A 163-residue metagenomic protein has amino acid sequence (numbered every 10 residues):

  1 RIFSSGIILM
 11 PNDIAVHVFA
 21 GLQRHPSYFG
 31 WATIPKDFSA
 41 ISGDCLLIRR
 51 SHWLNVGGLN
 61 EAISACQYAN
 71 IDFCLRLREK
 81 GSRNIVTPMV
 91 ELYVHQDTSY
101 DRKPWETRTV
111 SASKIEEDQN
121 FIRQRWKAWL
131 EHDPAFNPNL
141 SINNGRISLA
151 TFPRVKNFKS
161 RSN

Functional and structural regions predicted by a protein language model:
R1: A short, conserved acidic/glycine-rich loop-to-beta-strand motif that forms the donor nucleotide-sugar/metal
S5-I7, P11-S42, L47, N84 (+1 more regions): C-terminal, non-catalytic tails of nucleotide-sugar-dependent glycosyltransferases
A32-T33, D37-G57, A62-E91: A short, conserved alpha-helix in the catalytic core of glycosyltransferases
H95: Conserved active-site-proximal loop/helix segments of enzymes involved in bacterial cell-wall and related
